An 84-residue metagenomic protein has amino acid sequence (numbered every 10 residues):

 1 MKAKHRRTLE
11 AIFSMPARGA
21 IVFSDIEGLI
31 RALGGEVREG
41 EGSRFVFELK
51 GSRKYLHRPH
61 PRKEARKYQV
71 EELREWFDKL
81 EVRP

Functional and structural regions predicted by a protein language model:
M1-P84: Basic nucleic-acid-binding interfaces
